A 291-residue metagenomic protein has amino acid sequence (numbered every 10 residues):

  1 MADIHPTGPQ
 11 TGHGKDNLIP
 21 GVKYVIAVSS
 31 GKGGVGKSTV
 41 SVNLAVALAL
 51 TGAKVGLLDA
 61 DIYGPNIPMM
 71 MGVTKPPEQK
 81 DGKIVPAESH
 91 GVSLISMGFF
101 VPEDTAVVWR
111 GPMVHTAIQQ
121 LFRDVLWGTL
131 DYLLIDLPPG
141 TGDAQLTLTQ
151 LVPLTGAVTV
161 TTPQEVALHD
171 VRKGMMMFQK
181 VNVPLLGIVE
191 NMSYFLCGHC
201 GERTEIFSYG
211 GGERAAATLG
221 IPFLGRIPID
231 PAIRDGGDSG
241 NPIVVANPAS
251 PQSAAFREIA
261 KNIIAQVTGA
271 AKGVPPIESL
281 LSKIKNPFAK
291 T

Functional and structural regions predicted by a protein language model:
M1-G31, R257-A260, V267, A271 (+1 more regions): Extreme N-terminal, non-catalytic leader segments that precede Walker-type/kinase nucleotide-binding cores
D16, D124, D131-Y132, P138-S239: Conserved catalytic-core segment of NTP-binding enzymes
Y24-D61, M175: Walker A/P-loop phosphate-binding motif and the immediately C-terminal alpha-helix
V35-N43, P65-P68, L137-Q145, A167-D170: Short glycine/serine/threonine-rich phosphate/pyrophosphate-binding segments that cradle anionic phosphate groups
V46, L50, R123, Q150: Short, well-ordered alpha-helices that flank and scaffold nucleotide-derived cofactor binding pockets
G52-W109, H115-R123: Phosphate-binding loop that captures ATP/GTP phosphates
I95, I118, L137, Q150 (+2 more regions): Glycine-rich phosphate-binding loops of nucleotide-dependent enzymes
S239-A254: C-terminal boundary of histidine-terminating zinc-finger modules
